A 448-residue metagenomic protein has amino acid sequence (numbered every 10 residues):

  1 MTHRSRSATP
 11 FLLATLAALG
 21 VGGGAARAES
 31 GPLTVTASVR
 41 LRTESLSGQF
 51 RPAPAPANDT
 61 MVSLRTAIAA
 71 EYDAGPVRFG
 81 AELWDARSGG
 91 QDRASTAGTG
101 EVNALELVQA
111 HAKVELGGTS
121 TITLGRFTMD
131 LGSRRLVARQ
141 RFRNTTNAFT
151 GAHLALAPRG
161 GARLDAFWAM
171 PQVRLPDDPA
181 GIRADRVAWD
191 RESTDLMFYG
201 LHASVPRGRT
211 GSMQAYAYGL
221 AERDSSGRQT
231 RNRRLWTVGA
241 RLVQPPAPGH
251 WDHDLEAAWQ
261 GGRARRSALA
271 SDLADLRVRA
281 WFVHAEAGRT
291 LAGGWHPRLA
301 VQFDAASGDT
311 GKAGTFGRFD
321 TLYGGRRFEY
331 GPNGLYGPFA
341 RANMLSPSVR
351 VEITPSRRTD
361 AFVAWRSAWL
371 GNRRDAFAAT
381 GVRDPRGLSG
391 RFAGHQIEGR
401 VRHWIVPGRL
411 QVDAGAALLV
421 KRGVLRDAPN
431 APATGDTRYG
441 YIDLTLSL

Functional and structural regions predicted by a protein language model:
T2-H3, G23-A69, D73-G75, P297-F303 (+3 more regions): N-terminal periplasmic/intermembrane-space "pro-region" immediately following the signal or transit peptide
T2-L12: Bacterial N-terminal signal peptides that target proteins for export
P10-G20: Bacterial N-terminal signal peptides
E29-F50, V77-A81, I122, A162 (+3 more regions): Transmembrane beta-strand segments of Gram-negative outer membrane beta-barrel proteins
S30-P32, G117-I122, R139-K312, T354-T359 (+7 more regions): Signature for the C-terminal beta-barrel architecture of outer-membrane proteins
P32-A69, G80-T96, G100-K113, L175-R191 (+4 more regions): Outer-membrane beta-barrel proteins, especially TonB-dependent receptors
P52-L64, A74-I122, L131-R141, A184-D185 (+5 more regions): Surface-exposed loop and membrane-interface regions of Gram-negative outer-membrane beta-barrel proteins
S193-Y199, Y330-R350, T354: Outer-membrane beta-barrel signature, preferentially recognizing the C-terminal barrel domain of Gram-negative
